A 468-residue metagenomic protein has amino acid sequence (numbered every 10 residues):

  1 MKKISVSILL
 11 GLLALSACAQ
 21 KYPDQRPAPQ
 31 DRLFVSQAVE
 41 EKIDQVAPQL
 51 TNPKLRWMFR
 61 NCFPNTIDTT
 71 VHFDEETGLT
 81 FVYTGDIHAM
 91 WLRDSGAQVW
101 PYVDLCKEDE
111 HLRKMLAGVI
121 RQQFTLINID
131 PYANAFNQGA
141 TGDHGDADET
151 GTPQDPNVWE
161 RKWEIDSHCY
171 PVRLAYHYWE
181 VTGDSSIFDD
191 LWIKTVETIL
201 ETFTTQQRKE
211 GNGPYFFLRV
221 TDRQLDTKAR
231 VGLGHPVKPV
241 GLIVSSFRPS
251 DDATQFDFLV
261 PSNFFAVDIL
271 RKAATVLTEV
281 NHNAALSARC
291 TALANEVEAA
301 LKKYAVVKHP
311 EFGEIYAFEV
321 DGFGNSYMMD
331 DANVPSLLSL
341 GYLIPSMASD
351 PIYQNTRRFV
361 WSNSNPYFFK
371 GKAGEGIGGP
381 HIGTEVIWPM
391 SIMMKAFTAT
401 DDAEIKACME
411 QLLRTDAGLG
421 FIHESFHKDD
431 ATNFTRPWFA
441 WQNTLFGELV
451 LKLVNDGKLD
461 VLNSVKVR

Functional and structural regions predicted by a protein language model:
M1-K21: Bacterial Sec-dependent N-terminal signal peptides
Q20-R93, G118: Low-complexity, Ser/Thr/Pro/Gly-enriched N-terminal "stalk/linker" regions
Y22-V35, T80-S95, E108, Q154-D166 (+4 more regions): Solvent-exposed loop and edge beta-strand segments that line ligand/cofactor-binding and catalytic clefts
A38-T51, A97-E110, Y170-S185, F264-N283 (+3 more regions): Well-ordered alpha-helical scaffold segments within catalytic/enzyme domains
M58, E110-L126, S185-T204, A273 (+4 more regions): Extended, well-ordered alpha-helical scaffold segments
H88-L116, I120-L225, A440-V454: Aromatic-rich carbohydrate-recognition surfaces in CAZymes
L92, N128-Y132, G139, L200-V267 (+2 more regions): Extended ligand-binding clefts on enzyme/binding-domain cores
T150-P156, R161-W163, Y327-S349, E385-R468: C-terminal capping/lid segments that line or modulate ligand- or cofactor-binding pockets
